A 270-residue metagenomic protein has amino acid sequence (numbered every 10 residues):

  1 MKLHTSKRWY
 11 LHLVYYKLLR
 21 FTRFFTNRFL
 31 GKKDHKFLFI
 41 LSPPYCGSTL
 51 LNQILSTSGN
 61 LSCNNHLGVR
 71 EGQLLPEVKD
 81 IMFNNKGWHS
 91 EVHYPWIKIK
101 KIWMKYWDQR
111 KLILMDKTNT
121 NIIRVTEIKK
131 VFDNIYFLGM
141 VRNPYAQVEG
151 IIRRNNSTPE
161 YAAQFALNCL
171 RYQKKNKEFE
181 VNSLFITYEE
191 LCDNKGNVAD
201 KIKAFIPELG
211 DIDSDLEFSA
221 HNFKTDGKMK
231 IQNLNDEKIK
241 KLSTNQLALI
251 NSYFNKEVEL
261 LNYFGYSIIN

Functional and structural regions predicted by a protein language model:
M1-F37, I206-N270: PAPS-dependent sulfotransferases, especially Golgi type II membrane carbohydrate sulfotransferases
M1-I99: PAPS-dependent sulfotransferase catalytic core
T57, L61, N134, E208-L209 (+1 more regions): Short, well-ordered coil loops that connect the C-terminus of an alpha-helix to the N-terminus of a beta-strand
H66-G72, M140-Y145, D215-E217: A short, structured active-site edge motif that brings together acidic residues
G72-L74, N194, S219-N222: Short secondary-structure boundary/hinge segments and terminal tails
E77-F83, G87-Y94, K117, I122-I128 (+3 more regions): Anion-recognition interface
K101-K105: Conserved alpha-helical scaffold flanking the Walker A/P-loop in AAA+ ATPase domains
Q109-I212, I231: PAPS-dependent sulfotransferase catalytic domain
